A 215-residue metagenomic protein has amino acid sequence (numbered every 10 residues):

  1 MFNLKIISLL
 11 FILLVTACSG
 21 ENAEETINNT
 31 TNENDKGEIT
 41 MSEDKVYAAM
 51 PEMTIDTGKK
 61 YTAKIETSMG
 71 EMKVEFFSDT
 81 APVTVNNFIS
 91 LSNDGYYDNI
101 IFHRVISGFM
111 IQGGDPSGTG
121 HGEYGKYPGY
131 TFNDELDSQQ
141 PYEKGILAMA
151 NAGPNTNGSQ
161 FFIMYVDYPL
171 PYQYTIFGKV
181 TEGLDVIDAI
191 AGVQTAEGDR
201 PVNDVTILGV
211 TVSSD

Functional and structural regions predicted by a protein language model:
M1-T16: Sec-dependent bacterial lipoprotein signal peptides
F2, C18-D215: Cyclophilin-like peptidyl-prolyl cis-trans isomerases
